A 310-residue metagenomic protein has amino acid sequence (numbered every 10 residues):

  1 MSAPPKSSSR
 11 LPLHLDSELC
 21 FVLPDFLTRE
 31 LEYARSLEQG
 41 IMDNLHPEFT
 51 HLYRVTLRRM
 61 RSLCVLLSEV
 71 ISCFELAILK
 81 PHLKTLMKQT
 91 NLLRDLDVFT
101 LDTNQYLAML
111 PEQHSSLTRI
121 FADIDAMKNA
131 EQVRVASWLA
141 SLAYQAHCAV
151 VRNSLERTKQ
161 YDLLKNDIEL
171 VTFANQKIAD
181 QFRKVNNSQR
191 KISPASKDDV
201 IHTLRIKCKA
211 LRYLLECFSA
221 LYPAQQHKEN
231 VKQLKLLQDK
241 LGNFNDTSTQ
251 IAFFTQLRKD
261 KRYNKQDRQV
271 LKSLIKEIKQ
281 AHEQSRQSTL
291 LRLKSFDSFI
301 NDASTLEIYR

Functional and structural regions predicted by a protein language model:
M1-R310: Function-determining surface determinants
